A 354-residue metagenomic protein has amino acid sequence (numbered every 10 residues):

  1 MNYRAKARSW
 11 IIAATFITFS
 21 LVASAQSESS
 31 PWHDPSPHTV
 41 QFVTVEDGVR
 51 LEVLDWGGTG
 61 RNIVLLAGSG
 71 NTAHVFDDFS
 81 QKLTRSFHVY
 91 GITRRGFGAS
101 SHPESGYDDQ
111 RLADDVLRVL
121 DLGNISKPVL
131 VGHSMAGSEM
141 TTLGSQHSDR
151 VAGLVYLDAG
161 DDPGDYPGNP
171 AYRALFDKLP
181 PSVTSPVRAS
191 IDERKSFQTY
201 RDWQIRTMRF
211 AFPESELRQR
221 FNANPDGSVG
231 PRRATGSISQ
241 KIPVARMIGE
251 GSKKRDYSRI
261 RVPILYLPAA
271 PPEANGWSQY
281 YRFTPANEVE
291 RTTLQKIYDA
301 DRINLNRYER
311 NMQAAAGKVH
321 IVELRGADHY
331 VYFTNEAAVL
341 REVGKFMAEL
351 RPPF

Functional and structural regions predicted by a protein language model:
N2-I11: Bacterial N-terminal signal peptides that target proteins for export
I11-S20: Bacterial N-terminal signal peptides
P31-R50: N-terminal cap/lid segment of alpha/beta-hydrolase-fold proteins
S36, E46, L54, R94-V131: Active-site loop/oxyanion-hole signature of alpha/beta-hydrolase fold enzymes
V49, L54-A99: Conserved HGGG/HGGXW glycine-rich cap/lid loop of the alpha/beta-hydrolase fold
S126-G168: Conserved hydrolase catalytic core segment
P170, A174-R310: Alpha/beta-hydrolase
A315-F354: Catalytic active-site module of serine/aspartate enzymes centered on a nucleophile-bearing elbow/loop
